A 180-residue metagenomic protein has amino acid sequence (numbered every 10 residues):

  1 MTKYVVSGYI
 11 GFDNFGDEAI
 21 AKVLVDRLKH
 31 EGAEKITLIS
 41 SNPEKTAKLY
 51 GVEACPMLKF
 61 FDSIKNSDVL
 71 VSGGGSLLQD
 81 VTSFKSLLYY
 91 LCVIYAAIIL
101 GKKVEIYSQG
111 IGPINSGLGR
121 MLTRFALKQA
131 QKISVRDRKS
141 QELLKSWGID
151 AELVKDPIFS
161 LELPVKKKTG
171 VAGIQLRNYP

Functional and structural regions predicted by a protein language model:
M1-P180: Active-site anion-handling motifs in enzyme catalytic cores
